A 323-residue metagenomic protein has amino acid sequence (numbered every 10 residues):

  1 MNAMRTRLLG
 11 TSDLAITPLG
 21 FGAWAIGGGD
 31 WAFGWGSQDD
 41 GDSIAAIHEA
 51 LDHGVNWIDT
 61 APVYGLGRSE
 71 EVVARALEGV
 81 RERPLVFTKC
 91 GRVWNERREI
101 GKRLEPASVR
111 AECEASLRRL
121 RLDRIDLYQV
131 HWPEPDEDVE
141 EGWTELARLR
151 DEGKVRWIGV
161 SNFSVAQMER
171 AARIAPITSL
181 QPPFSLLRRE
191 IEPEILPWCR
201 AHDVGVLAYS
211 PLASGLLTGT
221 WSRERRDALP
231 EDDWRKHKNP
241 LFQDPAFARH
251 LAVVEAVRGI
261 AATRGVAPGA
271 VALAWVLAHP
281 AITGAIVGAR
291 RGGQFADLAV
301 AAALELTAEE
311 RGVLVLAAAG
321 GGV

Functional and structural regions predicted by a protein language model:
M1-P84: N-terminal binding-site loop/beta-alpha segment at the start of enzyme catalytic domains that lines or forms
A3-T6, P133-G321: Beta/alpha (TIM)-barrel catalytic core signal, keyed to glycine-rich beta->alpha loops juxtaposed to Asp/Glu that bind
G27-F33, V93-E99, L217, A296-D297: A short acidic, helix-capping loop that chelates divalent metal ions and anchors anionic groups
G34-D42, R68, V72, I100-A111 (+2 more regions): Alpha-helix N-cap and loop-to-helix initiation/capping positions
G36-A50, L104-L120, S164-R170: Short, acidic/polar
A74-L85, R118-R121, R150, A172-I174: Acidic (Asp/Glu)-rich catalytic clusters
R83-E96: A short, structured active-site edge motif that brings together acidic residues
L117-P135: Active-site groove signature of glycoside hydrolases
